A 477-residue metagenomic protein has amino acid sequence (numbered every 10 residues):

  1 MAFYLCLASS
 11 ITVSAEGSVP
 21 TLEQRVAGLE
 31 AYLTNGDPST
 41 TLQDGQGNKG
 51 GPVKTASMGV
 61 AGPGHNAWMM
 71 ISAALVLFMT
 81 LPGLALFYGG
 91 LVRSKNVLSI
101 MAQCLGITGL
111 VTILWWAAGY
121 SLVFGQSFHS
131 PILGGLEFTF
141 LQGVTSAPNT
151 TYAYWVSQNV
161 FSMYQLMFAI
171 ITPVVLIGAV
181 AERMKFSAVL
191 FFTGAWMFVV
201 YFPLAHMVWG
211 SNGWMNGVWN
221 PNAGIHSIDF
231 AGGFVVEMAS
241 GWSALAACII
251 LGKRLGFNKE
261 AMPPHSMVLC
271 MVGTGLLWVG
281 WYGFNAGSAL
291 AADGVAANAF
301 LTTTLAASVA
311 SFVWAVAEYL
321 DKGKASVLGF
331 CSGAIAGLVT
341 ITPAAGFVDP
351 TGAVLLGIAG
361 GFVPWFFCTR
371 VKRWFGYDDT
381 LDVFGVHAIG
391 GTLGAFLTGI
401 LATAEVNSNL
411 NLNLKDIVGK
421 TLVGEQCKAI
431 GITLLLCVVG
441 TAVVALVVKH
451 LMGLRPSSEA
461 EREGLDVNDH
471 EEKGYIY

Functional and structural regions predicted by a protein language model:
M1-S9: Bacterial N-terminal signal peptides
A8, V13-G17: Boundary at the C-terminal end of the N-terminal hydrophobic targeting segment
E16, P20-Y477: Glycine- and aromatic-enriched membrane alpha-helices
